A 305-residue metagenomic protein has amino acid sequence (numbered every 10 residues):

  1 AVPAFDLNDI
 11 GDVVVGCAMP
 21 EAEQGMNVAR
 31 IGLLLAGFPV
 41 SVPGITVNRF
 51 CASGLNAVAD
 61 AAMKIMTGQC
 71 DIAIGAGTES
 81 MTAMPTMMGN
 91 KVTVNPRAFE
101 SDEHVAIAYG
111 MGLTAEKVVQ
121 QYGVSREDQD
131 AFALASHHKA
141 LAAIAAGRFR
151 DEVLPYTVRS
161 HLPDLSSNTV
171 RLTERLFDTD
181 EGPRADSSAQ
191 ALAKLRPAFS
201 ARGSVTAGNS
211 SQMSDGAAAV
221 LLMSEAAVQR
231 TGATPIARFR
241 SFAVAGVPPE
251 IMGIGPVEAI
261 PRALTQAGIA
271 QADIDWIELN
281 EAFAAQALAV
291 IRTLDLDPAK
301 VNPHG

Functional and structural regions predicted by a protein language model:
A1, M19-A22, I45-A62, E100-M111 (+5 more regions): Active-site pocket-shaping loop/turn-to-helix segments
A1-V2, G32, V94-F99: Short catalytic helix/loop segments, enriched in acidic residues and glycine and frequently bearing histidine
A4, D128-R230, T293-K300: N-terminal extracellular/periplasmic Venus flytrap/periplasmic-binding protein-like
V13, C17-I72, A106-L113, A185-Q212 (+1 more regions): Conserved catalytic cysteine-centered active-site region of acyl-thioester-dependent Claisen-condensing enzymes
V15, T114-E116, E152-S160, R240-G305: Active-site pocket-lining segment
G25-M26, A83-G89, S166-V170, E250-M252: Short acidic, glycine/serine/threonine-rich loops at helix termini
N48-E79, V119-R148, A219-A226, A289-R292: Active-site-proximal alpha-helical scaffold in enzymes
C70-Y122: Flexible glycine-/small-residue-enriched beta->alpha junction loops that bind anionic phosphate/pyrophosphate groups
